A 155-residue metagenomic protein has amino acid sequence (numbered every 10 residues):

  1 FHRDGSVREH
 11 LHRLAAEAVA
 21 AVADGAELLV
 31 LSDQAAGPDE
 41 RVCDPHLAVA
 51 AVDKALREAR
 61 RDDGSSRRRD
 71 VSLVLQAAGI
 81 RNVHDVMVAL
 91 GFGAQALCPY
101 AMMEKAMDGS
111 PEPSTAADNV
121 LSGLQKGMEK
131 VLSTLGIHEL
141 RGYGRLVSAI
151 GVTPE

Functional and structural regions predicted by a protein language model:
F1-A15, S72-R81: Active-site mouth loops of central-metabolism enzymes
F1-D4, E17, A21, G25-A26 (+3 more regions): Flexible, glycine-rich loop/tail regions that form catalytic "lids" or insertion modules at the edges of active sites
H10-L29, A48-R60, M128: Structured alpha-helical segments in the cores of large, soluble enzyme domains
L29, V71-A77, L90, L97-P99: Hydrophobic faces of well-ordered beta-strands that scaffold small-molecule active sites in alpha/beta enzyme cores
D33, A89, E139: Conserved, mostly hydrophobic/aromatic
Q34-A36, A78, A94, A101-E104: Short, ordered loop/turn segments at secondary-structure junctions
R41-L73, S122-K130: Alpha-helix-loop-beta-strand connector modules within alpha/beta enzyme cores
I80-G93: Catalytic cores of alpha/beta
